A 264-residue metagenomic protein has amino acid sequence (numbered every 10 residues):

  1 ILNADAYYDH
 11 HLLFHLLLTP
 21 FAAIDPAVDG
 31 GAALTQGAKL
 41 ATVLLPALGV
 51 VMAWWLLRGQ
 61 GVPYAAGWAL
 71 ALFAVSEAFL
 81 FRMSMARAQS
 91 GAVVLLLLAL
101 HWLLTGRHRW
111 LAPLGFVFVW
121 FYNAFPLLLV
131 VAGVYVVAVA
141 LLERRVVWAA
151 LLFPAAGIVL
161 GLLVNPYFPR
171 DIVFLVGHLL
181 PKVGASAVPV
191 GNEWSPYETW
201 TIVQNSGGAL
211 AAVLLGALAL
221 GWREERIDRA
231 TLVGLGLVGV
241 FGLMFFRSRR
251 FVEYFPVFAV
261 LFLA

Functional and structural regions predicted by a protein language model:
L2-A32: Short hydrophobic/aromatic helix or loop-helix immediately within or flanking a transmembrane segment in polytopic
A6, H10, F21, L34-L44 (+3 more regions): Membrane-embedded glycan-lipid processing machinery
L40-Q60: Transmembrane-helix motifs of polytopic, lipid-linked glycan transferases
W54, Y64-L103, L111-V137, P154-I158 (+2 more regions): Membrane-embedded helix bundles of polyisoprenyl
L96-W110, V139, L215-R226: Membrane-interface transmembrane helices that cradle and orient dolichyl/undecaprenyl
L142-L152, L214-L237: Membrane-interface helix-loop-helix junctions at transmembrane boundaries of multi-pass membrane enzymes, predominantly
L160-L163, Y167-G221, F241: Membrane-embedded catalytic interface detector for glycan/lipid assembly enzymes
M244-A264: Hydrophobic/aromatic-rich transmembrane helices and adjacent perimembrane loops
